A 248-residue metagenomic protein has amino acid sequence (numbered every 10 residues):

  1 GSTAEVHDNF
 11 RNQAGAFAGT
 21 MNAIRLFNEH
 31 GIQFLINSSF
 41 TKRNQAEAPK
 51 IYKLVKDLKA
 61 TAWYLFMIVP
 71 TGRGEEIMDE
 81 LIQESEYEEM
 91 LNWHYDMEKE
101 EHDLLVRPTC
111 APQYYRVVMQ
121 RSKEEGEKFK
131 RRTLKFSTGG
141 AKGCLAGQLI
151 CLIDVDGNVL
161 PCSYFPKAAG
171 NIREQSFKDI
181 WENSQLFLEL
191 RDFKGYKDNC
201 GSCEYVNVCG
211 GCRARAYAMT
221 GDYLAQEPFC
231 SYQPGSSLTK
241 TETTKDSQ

Functional and structural regions predicted by a protein language model:
G1-A146, L152-D156, A168-A169: Radical SAM enzyme [4Fe-4S]-AdoMet core and its adjacent flexible, acidic and glycine-rich loops/tails across
L149-I150, C200: Short hydrophobic/aromatic beta-strand element in the GNAT-like acyltransferase core that lines or flanks the acyl-donor
N158-V159, S163-Q248: Flexible mid-to-C-terminal extensions adjoining Fe-S/redox cofactors in radical SAM and related proteins
